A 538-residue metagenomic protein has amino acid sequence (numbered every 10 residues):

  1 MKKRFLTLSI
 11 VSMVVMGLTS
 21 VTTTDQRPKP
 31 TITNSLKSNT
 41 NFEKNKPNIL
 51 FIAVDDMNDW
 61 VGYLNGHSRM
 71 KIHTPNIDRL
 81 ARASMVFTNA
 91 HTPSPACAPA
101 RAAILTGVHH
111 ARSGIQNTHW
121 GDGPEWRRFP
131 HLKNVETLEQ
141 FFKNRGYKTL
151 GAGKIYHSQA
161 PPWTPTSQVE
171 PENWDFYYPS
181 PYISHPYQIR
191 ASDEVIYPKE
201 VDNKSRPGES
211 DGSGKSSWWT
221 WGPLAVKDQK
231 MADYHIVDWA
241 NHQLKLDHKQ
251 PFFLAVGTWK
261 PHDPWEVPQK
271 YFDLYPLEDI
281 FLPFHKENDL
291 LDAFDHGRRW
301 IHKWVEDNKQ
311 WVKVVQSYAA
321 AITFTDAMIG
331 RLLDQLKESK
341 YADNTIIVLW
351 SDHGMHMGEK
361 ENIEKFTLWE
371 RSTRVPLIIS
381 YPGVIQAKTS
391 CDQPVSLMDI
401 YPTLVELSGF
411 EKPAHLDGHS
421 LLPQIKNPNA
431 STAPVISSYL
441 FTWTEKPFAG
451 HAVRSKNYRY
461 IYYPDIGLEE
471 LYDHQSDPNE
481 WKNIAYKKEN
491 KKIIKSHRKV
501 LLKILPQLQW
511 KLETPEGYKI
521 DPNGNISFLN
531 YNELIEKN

Functional and structural regions predicted by a protein language model:
M1-S9: Bacterial N-terminal signal peptides that target proteins for export
S9-G17: Bacterial N-terminal signal peptides
L18-Y463, L468-E469, P478-K499, P506 (+1 more regions): Formylglycine-dependent sulfatase
Q475: Residues forming the ATP-binding cleft of Hanks-type serine/threonine protein kinase domains
W510-S527: Short, charged, surface-exposed hinge/linker loops at domain edges that act as mobile lids or interdomain connectors
